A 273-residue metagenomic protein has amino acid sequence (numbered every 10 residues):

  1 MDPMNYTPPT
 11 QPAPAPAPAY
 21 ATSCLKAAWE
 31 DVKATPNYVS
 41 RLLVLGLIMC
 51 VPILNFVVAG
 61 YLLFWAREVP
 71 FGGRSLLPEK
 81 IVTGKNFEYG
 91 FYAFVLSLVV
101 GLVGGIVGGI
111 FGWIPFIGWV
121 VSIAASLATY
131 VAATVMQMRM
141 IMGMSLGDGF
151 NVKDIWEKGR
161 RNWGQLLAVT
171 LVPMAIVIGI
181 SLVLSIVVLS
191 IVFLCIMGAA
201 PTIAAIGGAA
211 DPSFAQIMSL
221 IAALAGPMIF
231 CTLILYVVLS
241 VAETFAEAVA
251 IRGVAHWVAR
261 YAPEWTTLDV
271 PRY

Functional and structural regions predicted by a protein language model:
D2-A19, S23, V172-Y273: Juxtamembrane transition segments at transmembrane-helix termini in multipass membrane proteins
Y6-T10, P16-N37, R41-R74, K85-G109 (+4 more regions): Short, small/hydrophobic-residue-rich motifs at membrane-helix boundaries and re-entrant hairpins of integral membrane
A19, S23-I48, E79-I106, V131-V183 (+4 more regions): Interfacial aromatic "cap" segments that immediately flank transmembrane helices in multipass membrane proteins
M49-F71, F111-G149, L182-I196, A223-E264: Selective recognition of hydrophobic, aromatic-rich stretches within alpha-helical transmembrane segments of polytopic
